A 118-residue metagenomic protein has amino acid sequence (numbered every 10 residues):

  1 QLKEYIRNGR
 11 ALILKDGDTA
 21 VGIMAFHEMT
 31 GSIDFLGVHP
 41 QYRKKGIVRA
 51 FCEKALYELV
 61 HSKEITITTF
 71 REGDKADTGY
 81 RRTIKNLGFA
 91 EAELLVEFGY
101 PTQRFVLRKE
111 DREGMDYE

Functional and structural regions predicted by a protein language model:
Q1-F35, H39-Q41, C52, E58: Acetyl-CoA-dependent GNAT
K15-G17, L107-E110: Active-site beta-strand termini and strand-to-loop segments that position acidic
L36-K44, F70-G73: A short, internal acetyl-CoA/4′-phosphopantetheine-binding micro-motif in the GNAT/acyltransferase core
K45-A50: A short glycine-leucine-enriched loop at secondary-structure breakpoints that most characteristically corresponds
L59-D74: Conserved GNAT acetyl-CoA-binding A-motif
E72-E93: Conserved active-site alpha-helix within GNAT-family acetyltransferase domains
F98-T102: Short acidic/glycine-enriched loop/turn segments that link adjacent beta-strands
K109-E118: Conserved N-terminal entry element of GNAT/NAT acetyltransferase domains
